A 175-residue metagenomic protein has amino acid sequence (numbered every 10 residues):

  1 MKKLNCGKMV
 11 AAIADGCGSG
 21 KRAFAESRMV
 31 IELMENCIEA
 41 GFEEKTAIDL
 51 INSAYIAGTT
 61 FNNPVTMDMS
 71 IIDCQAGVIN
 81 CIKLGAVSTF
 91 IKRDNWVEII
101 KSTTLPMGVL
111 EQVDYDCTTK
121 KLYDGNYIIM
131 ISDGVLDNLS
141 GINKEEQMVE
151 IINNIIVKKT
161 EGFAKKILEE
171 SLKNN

Functional and structural regions predicted by a protein language model:
M1-E32, S88, Y115-T119: N-terminal entry segment of metal-dependent catalytic domains or homologous docking segments
K2-C6, P64-M67, I99-G141, K173-N174: Acidic loop->beta-strand submotif enriched in PP2C/PPM serine/threonine phosphatases
A11-C17, V30, Y55, D68 (+2 more regions): Long, contiguous hydrophobic alpha-helical segments, chiefly transmembrane helices and signal peptides
A12, K83, I128-M130: Residue-level marker for buried hydrophobic side chains located in beta-strands that build the well-ordered beta-sheet
A14, L84, D94, S102 (+1 more regions): Surface loops and adjacent helix of pleckstrin homology
G18-G41, L122, N126-N174: Active-site-proximal, acidic helix/loop segment immediately C-terminal to a metal-coordinating Asp/Glu
K21-F24, I91-D94, V109-D114, S140-I142: A short, polar/proline- and glycine-enriched secondary-structure boundary/capping micro-motif
R22-W96, L168-N175: Catalytic core of PPM/PP2C metal-dependent serine/threonine phosphatase domains
